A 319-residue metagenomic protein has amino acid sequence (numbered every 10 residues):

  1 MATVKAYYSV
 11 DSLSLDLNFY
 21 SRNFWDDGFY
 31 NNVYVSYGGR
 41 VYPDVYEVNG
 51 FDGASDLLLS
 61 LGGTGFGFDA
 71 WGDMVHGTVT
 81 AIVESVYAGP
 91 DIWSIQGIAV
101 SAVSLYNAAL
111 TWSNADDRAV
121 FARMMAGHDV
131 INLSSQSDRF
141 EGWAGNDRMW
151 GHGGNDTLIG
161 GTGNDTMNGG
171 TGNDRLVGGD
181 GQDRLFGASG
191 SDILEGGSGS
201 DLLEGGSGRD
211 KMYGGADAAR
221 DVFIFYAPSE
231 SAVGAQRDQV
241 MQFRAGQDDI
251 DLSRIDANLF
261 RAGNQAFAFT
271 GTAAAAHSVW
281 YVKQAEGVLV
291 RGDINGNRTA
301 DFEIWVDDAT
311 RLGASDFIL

Functional and structural regions predicted by a protein language model:
M1-G38, S137-Q265: Acidic, glycine-rich calcium-binding repeat modules characteristic of RTX/beta-roll and related beta-solenoid repeat
T3-Y20, P43, V48, G67-A70 (+2 more regions): Extended, solvent-exposed, non-transmembrane regions
L15-A70, L202, A219-L319: Acidic glycine/aspartate-rich repeat arrays in secreted/surface proteins
M74-Y87: Elongated alpha-helical scaffolds
S85-W143, W150, N168: Extended, small-residue-rich solenoid/repeat segments and analogous flexible loops that form exposed scaffolds
F121-A126, M212-A216, T310-L312: N-terminal helix-cap/turn-to-beta initiation motif at the start of protein domains
